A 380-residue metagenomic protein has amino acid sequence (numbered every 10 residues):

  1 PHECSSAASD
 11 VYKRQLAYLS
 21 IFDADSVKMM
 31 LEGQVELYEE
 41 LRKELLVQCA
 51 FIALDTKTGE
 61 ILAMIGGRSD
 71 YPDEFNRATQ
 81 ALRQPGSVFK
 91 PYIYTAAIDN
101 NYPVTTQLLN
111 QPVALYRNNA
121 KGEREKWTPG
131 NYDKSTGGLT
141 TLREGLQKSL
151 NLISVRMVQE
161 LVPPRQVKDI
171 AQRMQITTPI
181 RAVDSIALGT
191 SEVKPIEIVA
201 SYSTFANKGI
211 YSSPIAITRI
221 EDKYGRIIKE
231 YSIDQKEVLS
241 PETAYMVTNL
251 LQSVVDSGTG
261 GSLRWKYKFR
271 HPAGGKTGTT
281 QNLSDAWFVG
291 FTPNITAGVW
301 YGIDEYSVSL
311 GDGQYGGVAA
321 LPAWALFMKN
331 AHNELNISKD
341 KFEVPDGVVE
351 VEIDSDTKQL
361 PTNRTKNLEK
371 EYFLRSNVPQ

Functional and structural regions predicted by a protein language model:
P1-H2, L188: Short, well-ordered junction/capping motifs at the entry into regular secondary structure
S5-D55, M64, D70-A78, F89 (+1 more regions): A penicillin-recognizing enzyme superfamily signal
L37-E40, F75-R83, T128-D133, T141-R143 (+4 more regions): Second-shell loop/turn segments in exported
T58-G59, L82-Q111, G145, S201-F205 (+2 more regions): Active-site SXXK
Y71-P72, R83, I98, V104-T105 (+2 more regions): Proteins synthesized as precursors that undergo proteolytic processing into mature forms
Y102-V167, Y211, E221-S253: Conserved catalytic neighborhood of penicillin-recognizing serine enzymes
G122-P129, L161-A200, G209, S213-A216: Mid-domain, small-residue-enriched loop/turn segments at the edges of structured enzyme/sensor domains
